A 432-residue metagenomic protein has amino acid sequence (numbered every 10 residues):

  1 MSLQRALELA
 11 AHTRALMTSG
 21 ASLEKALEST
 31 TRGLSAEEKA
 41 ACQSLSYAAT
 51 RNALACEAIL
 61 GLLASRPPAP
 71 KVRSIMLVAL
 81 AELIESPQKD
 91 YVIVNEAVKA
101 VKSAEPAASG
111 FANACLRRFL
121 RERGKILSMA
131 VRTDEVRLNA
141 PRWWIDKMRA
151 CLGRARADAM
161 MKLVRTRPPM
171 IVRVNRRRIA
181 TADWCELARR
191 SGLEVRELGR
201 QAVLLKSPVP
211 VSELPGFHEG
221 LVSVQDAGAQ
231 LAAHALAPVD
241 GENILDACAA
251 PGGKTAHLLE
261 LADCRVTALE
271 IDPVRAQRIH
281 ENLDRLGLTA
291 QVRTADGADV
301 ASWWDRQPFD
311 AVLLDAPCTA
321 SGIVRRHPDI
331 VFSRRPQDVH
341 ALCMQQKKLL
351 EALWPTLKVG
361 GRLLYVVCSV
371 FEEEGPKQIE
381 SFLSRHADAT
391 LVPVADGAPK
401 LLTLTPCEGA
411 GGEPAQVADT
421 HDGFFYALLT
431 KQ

Functional and structural regions predicted by a protein language model:
M1-Q432: S-adenosylmethionine
